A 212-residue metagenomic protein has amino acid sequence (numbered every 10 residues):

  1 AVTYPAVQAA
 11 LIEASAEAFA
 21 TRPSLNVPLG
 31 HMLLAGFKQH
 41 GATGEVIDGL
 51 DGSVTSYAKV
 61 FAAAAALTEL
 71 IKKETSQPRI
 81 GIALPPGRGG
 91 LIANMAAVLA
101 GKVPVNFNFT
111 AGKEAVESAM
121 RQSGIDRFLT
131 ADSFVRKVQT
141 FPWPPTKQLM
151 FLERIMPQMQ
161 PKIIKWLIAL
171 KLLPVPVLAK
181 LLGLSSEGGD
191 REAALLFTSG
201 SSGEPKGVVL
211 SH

Functional and structural regions predicted by a protein language model:
A1-L34, S53: Flexible, non-catalytic linker and terminal segments flanking ANL/adenylate-forming cores
H31-S56, E192-L196: AMP-dependent adenylate-forming
G41-A42, L149-F197, E204: Conserved pre-ATP/AMP-binding loop-to-beta segment of ANL
G44-M95, G112-E117, K171-L172, S186 (+1 more regions): Conserved AMP-binding/adenylate-forming core of the ANL superfamily
I80, A97, F128, E192 (+1 more regions): Conserved S/T- and glycine-rich ATP-binding loop of Class I adenylate-forming
N94, V105, F109-F141, M156-P176: Conserved ATP-dependent adenylate/AMP-binding module captured primarily in the ANL superfamily
G101: Structured binding elements
